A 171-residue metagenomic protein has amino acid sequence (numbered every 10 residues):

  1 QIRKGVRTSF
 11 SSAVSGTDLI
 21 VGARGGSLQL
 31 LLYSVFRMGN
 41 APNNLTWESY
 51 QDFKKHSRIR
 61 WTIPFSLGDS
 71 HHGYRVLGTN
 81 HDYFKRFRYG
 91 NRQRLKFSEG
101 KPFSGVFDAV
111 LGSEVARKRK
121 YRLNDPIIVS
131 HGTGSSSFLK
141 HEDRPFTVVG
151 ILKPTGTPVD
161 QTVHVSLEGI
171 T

Functional and structural regions predicted by a protein language model:
Q1-R24: Alpha-helical transmembrane segments
Q29-T171: A structural signal for hydrophobic secondary-structure junctions, strongest on transmembrane helix-loop-helix units
